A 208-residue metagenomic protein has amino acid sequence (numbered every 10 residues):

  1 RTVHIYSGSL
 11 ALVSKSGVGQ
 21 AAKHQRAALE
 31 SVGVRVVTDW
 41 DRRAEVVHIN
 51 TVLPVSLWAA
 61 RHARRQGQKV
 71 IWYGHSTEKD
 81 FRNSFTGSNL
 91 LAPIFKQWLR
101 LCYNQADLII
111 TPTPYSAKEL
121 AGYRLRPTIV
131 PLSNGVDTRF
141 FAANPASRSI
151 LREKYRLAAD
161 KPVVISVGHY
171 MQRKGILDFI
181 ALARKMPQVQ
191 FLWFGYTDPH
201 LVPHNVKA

Functional and structural regions predicted by a protein language model:
R1-R42, A181-R184: N-terminal subdomain of nucleotide-sugar transferases
S9, V136, V167, V189-V206: Glycosyltransferase donor-sugar binding loop
V36-V55, K69-Y73: Short N-terminal targeting/anchoring amphipathic segment
V46-H48, H62-F81, L108-I110, V130-P131: Active-site proximal beta-strand in glycosyltransferases
R65, L90-I109: Membrane-proximal helix-turn-helix segments that form the acceptor-binding/catalytic region of lipid-linked
Y115, G135: Carbohydrate-associated surface elements
A142-L157: A short helix/loop element that forms part of the nucleotide-sugar donor recognition site in Leloir-type
A158-K174, I180-M186, L192: Conserved donor-binding/catalytic core segment of Leloir-type glycosyltransferases
